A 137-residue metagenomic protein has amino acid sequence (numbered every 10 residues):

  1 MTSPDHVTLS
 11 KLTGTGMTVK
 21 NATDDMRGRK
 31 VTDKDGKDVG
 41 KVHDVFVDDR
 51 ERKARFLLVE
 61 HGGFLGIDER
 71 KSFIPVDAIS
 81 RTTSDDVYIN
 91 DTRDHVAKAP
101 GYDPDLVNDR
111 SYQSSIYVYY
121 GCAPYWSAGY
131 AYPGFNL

Functional and structural regions predicted by a protein language model:
M1-L137: Peripheral interaction segments used for macromolecular assembly
